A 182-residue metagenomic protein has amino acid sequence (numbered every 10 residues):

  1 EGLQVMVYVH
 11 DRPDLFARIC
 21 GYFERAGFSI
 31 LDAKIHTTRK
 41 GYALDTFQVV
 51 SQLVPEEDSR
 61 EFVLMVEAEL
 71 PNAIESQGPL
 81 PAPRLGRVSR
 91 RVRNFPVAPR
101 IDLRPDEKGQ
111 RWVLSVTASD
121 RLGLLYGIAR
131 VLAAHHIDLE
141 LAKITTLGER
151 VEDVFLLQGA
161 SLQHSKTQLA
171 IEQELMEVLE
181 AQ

Functional and structural regions predicted by a protein language model:
E1-Q182: Non-catalytic interaction/regulatory segments
